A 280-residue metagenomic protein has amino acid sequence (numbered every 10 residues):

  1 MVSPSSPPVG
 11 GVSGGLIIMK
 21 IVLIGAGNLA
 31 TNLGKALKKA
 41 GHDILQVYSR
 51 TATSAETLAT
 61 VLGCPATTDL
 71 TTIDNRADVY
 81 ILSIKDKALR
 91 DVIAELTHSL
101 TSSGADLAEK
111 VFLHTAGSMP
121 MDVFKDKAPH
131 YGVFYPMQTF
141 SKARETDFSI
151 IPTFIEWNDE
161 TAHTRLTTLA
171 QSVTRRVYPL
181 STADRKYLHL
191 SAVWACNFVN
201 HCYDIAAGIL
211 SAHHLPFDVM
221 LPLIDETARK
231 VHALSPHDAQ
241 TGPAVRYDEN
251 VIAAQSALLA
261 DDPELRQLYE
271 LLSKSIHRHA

Functional and structural regions predicted by a protein language model:
G10-G11: Glycine-biased, low-complexity coil/linker segments
I17-T72: NAD(P)+-binding Rossmann beta1-loop-alpha1 motif at the extreme N-terminus of oxidoreductases
H42-D43, P129, R175, L215: Short phosphate-binding/catalytic loops that engage adenosine nucleotides
L45-S49, V111-A116, T153-I155, I276: Short, hydrophobic beta-strand segments that form beta-sheet elements in well-ordered domains
T53-V61, E145-L190, A195-H232: Internal alpha-helical scaffold of NAD(P)-dependent oxidoreductase catalytic cores
T60-E145: Rossmann-like NAD(P)(H) cofactor-binding subdomain of soluble oxidoreductases
D218-A280: NAD(P)-dependent Rossmann-like dehydrogenase/reductase catalytic/cofactor-binding core
